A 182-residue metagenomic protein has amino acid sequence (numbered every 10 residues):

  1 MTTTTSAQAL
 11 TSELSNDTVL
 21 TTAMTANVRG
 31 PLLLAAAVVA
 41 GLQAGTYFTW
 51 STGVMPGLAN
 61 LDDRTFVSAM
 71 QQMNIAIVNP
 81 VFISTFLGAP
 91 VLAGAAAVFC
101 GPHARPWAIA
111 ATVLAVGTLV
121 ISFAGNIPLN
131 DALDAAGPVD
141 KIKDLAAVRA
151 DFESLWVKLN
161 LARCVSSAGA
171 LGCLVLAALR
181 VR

Functional and structural regions predicted by a protein language model:
T2-T4, Q8-M24, P31, L42-L87 (+1 more regions): Interfacial loop at the N-terminal end of multi-pass membrane proteins
A26-G41, A95-L119: Interfacial segments of alpha-helical transmembrane regions
L34, I75, I109-T112, S154-V157 (+1 more regions): Internal alpha-helical transmembrane segments of multi-pass membrane proteins, especially GPCRs
F48-S51, A97-A104, F123-N130, V175-R182: Transmembrane helix-loop junctions and nearby membrane-interface residues
T85-A97, C164-L171: Core segments of transmembrane alpha-helices that mediate helix-helix packing or line hydrophobic substrate/ligand
T112-L133: Hydrophobic alpha-helical transmembrane segments of integral membrane proteins
A132-R182: A generic hydrophobic-segment detector
